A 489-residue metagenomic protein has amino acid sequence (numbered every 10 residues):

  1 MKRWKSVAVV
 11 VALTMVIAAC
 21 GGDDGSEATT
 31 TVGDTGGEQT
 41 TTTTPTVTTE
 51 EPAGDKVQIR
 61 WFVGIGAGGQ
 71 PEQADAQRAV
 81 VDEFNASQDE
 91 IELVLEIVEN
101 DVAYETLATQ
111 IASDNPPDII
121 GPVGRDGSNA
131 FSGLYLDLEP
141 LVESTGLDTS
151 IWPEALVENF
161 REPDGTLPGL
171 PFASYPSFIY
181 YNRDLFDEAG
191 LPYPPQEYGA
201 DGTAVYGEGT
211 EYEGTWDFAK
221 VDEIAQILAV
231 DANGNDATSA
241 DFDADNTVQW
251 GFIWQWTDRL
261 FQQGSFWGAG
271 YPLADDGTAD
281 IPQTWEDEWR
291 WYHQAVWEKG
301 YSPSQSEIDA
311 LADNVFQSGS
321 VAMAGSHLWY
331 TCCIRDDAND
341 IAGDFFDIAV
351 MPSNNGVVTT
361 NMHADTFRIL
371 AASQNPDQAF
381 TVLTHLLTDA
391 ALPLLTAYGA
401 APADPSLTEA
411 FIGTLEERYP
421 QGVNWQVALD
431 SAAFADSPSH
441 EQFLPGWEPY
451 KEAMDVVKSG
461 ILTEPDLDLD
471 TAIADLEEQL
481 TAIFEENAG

Functional and structural regions predicted by a protein language model:
I17-A19: C-terminal motif of bacterial Sec signal peptides marking the signal peptidase cleavage site
G21-S132, E143-S150, A189, Y193-P194 (+5 more regions): Conserved N-terminal structural module of periplasmic/extracytoplasmic solute-binding proteins
T48, P163-A173, S177, D201-G277 (+1 more regions): Extracytoplasmic/periplasmic solute-binding protein
V123-F178, D347-V350: Hinge/lid segment of periplasmic solute-binding proteins
E139-W152, P195-E213, A240-D245, W267-D287 (+3 more regions): Short, solvent-exposed loop/beta-turn-alpha elements that line the ligand-binding surface or hinge of extracytoplasmic
A189, Q294-K299, D337-P402: Extracytoplasmic/periplasmic substrate-recognition and gating elements
D222-Q226, R259-L260, G264, L273-S306 (+1 more regions): Glycine-centered hinge/linker elements that transmit conformational signals in sensory and ligand-binding systems
A349, A397-V456, G460: Long, aromatic- and glycine/proline-rich binding clefts that accommodate carbohydrate-like moieties
